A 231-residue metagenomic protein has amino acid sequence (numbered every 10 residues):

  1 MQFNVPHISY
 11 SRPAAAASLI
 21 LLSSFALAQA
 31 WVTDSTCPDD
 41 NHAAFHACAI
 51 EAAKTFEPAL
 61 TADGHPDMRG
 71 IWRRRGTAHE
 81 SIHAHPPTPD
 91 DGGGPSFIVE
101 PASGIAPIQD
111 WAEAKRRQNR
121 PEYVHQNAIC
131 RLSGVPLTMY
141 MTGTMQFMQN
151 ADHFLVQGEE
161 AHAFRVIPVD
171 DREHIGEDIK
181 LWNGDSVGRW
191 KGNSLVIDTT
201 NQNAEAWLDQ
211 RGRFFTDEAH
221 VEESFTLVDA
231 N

Functional and structural regions predicted by a protein language model:
Q2-A17: Bacterial N-terminal signal peptides that target proteins for export
Q2-F3, L27-N231: PEST-like low-complexity, intrinsically disordered acidic/proline/serine-rich tracts that flank trafficking/processing
S23-F25: N-terminal signal peptide c-region/cleavage motif recognized by signal peptidases
